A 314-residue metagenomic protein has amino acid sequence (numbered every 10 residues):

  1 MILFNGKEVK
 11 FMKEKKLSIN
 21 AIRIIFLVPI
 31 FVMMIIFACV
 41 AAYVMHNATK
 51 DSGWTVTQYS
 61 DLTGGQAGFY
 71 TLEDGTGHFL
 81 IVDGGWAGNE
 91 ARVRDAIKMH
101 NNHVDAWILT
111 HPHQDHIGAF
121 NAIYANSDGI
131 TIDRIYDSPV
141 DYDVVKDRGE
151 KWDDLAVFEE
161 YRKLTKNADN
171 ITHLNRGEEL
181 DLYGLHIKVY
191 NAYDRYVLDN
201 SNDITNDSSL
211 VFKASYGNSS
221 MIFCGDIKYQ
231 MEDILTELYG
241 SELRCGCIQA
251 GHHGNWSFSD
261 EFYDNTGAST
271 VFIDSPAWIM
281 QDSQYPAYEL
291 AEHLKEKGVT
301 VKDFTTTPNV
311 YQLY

Functional and structural regions predicted by a protein language model:
M1-F11: Short, Lys/Arg-enriched N-terminal segments with co-localized hydrophobic residues within the first ~10-30 amino acids
E14-V32: N-terminal Sec-pathway targeting helices
V32-Y43: Hydrophobic alpha-helical membrane-insertion segments, chiefly the h-region of N-terminal signal peptides
A41-N102, H173-L243, V310-Y314: Core dinuclear metal-dependent hydrolase active-site scaffold
Q66, A87-N89, P112-G118, Y142-V145 (+5 more regions): Active-site environment of divalent metal-dependent phosphoester hydrolases
G75-L80, A87-D141, L238-N255, G267-F272: Active-site metal-binding motif and surrounding structural segment of the metallo-beta-lactamase
N89-V93, H116-A119, D153-Y161, F223 (+2 more regions): Stable alpha-helical elements in mature extracytoplasmic
R134-Y136, V140-N206, T270, S275-Y314: Binuclear metal-ion centers of metallo-dependent hydrolases, dominated by the metallo-beta-lactamase
